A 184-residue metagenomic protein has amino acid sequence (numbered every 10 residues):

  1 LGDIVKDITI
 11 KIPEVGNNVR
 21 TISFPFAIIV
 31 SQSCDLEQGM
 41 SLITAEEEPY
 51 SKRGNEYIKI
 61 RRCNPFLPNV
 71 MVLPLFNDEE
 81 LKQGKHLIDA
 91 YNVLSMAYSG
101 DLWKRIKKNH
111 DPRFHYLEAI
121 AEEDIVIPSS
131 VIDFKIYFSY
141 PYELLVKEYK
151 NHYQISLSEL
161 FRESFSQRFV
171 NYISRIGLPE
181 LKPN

Functional and structural regions predicted by a protein language model:
L1-E46: Short N-terminal edge-element motif at the start of the domain
T9-K11, S51-E56, D111-E118: Short amphipathic alpha-helical surface micro-motifs
V19-T21, P65-N184: C-terminal terminal-subdomain/extension
I29-R62, L67-M71, L75-N77: Basic/aromatic-rich interaction segments and small domains that mediate binding to polyanionic partners
